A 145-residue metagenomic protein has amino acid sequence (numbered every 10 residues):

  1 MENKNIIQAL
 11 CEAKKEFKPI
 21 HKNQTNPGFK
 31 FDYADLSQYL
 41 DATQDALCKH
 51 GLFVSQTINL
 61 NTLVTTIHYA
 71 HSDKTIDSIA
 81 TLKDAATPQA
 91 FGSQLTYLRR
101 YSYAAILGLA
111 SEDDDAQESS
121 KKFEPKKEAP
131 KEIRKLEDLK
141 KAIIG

Functional and structural regions predicted by a protein language model:
M1-I144: Polyanion-binding surfaces on beta-sheet-dominated domains and ring/shell assemblies
